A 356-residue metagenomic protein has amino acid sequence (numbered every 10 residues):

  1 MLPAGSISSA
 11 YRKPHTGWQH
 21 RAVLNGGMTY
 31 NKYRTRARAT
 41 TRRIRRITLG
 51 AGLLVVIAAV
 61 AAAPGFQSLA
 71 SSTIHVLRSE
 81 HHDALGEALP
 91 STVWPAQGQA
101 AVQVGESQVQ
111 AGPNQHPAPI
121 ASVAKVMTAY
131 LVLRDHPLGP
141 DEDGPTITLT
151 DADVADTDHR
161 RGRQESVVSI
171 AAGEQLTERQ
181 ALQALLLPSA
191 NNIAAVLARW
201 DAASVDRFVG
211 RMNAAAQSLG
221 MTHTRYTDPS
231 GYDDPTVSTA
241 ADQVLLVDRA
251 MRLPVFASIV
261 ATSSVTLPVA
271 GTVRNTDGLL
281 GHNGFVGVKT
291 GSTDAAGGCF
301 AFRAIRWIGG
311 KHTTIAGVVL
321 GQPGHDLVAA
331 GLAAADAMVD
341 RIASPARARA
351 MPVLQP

Functional and structural regions predicted by a protein language model:
M1-A4, W18: Intrinsically disordered, low-complexity segments enriched in serine/proline and basic residues
Y11-I47, A350-V353: Terminal targeting segments of Actinobacterial cell-envelope proteins
T29, T41-V109, H116, S204-P356: Penicillin-recognizing serine hydrolase domain
I120-I147, Q243: Active-site SXXK
K125-T128, A181, L185-A202, D206-F208 (+2 more regions): Alpha-helical scaffold elements that line and support the substrate/ligand-binding pocket of soluble hydrolases
Y130-L138, R199-A202, D248-R249, D340: Short glycine/serine- and small hydrophobic-enriched flexible loop segments
R134-D153, P254-T262: Short, well-structured active-site flanking segments
A155-A194, T272-V288, S292, W307: Conserved catalytic neighborhood of penicillin-recognizing serine enzymes
